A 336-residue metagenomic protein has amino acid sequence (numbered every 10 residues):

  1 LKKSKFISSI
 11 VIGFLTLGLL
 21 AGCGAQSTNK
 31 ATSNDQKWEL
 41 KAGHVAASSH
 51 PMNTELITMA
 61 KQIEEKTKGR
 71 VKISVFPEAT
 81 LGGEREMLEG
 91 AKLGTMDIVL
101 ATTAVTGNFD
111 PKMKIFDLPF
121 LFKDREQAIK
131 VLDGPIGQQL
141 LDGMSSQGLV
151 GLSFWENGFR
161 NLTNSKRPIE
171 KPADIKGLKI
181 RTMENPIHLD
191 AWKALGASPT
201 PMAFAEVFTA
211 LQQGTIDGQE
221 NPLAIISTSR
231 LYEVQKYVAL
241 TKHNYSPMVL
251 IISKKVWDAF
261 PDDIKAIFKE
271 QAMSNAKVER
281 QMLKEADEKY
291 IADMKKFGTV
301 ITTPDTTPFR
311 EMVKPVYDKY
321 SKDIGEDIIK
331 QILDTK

Functional and structural regions predicted by a protein language model:
L1-E39: Short, low-complexity disordered leader/linker segments with a strong preference for bacterial N-terminal type II
G24-Q127, I136, M144-K336: N-terminal secretory/targeting leader peptides
